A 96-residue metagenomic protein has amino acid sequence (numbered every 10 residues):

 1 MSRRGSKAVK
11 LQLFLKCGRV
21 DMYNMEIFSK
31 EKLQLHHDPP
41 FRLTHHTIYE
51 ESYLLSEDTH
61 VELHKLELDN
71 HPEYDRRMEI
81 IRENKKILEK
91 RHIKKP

Functional and structural regions predicted by a protein language model:
M1-M25, T44-H46: Short, charged surface segments at domain edges that flank catalytic/cofactor-binding sites
R3-L11, D75-P96: Short, intrinsically disordered terminal segments enriched in charged and Pro/Gly residues
R4-G5, V20, H37, V61 (+2 more regions): Positively charged, low-complexity intrinsically disordered regions
V9-L13, E31, S52-Y53, V61 (+1 more regions): Intrinsic-disorder/low-complexity peptide segments enriched for small residues
V20, E26-E31, D58-E62: Cys/His-rich metal-chelating microdomains
M25-L54, E67: Histidine-centered nuclease catalytic patch
S52-E79: Short Cys/His-centered divalent metal-binding micro-motifs
